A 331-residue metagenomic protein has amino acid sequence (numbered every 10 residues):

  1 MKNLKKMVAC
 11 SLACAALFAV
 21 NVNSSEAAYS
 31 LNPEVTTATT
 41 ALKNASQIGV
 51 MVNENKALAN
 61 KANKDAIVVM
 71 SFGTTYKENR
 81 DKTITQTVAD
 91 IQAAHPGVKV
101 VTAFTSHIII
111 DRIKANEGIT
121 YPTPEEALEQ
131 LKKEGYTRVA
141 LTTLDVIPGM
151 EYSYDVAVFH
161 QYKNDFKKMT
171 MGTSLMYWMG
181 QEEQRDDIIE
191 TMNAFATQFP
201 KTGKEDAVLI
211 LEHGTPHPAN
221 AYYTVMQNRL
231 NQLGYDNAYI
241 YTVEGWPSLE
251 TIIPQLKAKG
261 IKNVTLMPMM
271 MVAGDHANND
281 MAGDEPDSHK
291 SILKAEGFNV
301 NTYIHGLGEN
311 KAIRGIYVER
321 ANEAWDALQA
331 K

Functional and structural regions predicted by a protein language model:
M1-A9: Bacterial N-terminal signal peptides that target proteins for export
S11-A19: Bacterial N-terminal signal peptides
A19-V20, I110: Intrinsically disordered low-complexity regions specifically enriched for long asparagine
V20-S30: Sec-dependent signal peptide cleavage junction
A28-T265, M271-K331: Extended amphipathic ligand-handling, pore-lining, and cofactor/metal-binding catalytic surfaces
